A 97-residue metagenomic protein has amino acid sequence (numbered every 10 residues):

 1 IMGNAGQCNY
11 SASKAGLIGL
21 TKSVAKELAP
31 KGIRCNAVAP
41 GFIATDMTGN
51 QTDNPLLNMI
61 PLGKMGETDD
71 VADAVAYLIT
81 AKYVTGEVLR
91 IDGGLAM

Functional and structural regions predicted by a protein language model:
I1, I18, A39-N50: Short, flexible catalytic-loop segment of classical short-chain dehydrogenase/reductase
I1-M2, M97: Conserved catalytic-site region of short-chain dehydrogenase/reductase
A5-N9, S23: Conserved catalytic loop/helix region of short-chain dehydrogenase/reductase
S13, T21: Active-site helix of classical SDR
K26-P30: Alpha-helical segment proximal to the catalytic Tyr-Lys
R34-P40, A44, I79, R90-D92: Conserved SDR Rossmann-fold cofactor-binding beta-strand/turn motif
Q51-D70: Catalytic Tyr-x(3-8)-Lys segment
M65-I91, A96: C-terminal substrate-recognition "lid" of short-chain dehydrogenase/reductases
